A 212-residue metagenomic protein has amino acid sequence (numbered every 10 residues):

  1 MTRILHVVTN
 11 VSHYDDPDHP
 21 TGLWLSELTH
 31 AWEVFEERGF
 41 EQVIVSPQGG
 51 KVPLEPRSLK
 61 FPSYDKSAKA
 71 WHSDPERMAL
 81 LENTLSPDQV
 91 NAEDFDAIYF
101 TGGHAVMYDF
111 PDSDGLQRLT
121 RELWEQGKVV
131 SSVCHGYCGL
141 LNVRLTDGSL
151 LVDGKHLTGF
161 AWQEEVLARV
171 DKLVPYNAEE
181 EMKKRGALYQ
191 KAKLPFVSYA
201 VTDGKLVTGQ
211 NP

Functional and structural regions predicted by a protein language model:
M1-Q126, G139-P212: Extended, subdomain-level signal for the structured scaffold at the beginning of enzyme domains
V130-S131: Conserved, well-structured core segments that form or line functional sites
H135-Y137: Conserved active-site segments centered on acidic
